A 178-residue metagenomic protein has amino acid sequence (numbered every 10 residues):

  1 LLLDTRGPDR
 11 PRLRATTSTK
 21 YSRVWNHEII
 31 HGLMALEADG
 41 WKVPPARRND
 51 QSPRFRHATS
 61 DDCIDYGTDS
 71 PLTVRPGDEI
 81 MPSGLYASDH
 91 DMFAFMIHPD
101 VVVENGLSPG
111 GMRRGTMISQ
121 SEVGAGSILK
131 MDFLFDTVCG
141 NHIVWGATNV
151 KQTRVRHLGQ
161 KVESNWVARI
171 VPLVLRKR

Functional and structural regions predicted by a protein language model:
L1-G32, L36, N49, D62: Feature for intrinsically disordered/low-complexity regulatory segments and propeptides
H27, H31-R178: Intrinsic disorder/low-complexity polar-acidic segments
